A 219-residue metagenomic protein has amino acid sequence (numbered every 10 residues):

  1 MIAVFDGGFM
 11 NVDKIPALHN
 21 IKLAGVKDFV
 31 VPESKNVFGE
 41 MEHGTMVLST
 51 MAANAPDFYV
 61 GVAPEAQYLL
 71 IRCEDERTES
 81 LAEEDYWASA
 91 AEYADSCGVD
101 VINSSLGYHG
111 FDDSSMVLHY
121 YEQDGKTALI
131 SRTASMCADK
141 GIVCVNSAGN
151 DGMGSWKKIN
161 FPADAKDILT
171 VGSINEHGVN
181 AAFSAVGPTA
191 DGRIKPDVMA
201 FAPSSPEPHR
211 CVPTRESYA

Functional and structural regions predicted by a protein language model:
M1-K27, E33-E83, C97-D100, D113-S114 (+3 more regions): Subtilisin-like serine protease catalytic core
D6, A163-A219: Extracellular S/T/G-rich loop segment that most often corresponds to the catalytic His/Ser-adjacent loop
V12-D13, T78, F111, S155 (+2 more regions): Conserved protein kinase catalytic core
G25, H43, S155-K158, V179: Cysteine-rich, disulfide-stabilized extracellular repeat modules
K27, A66, R72, L106-G110 (+2 more regions): Short, small-residue-rich loop/turn micro-motifs
V37-E40, S80, Y120-T127, S173 (+1 more regions): Hydrophobic alpha-helical scaffolding
N54-D57, C73-D164, A190-R193, P213-Y218: Substrate-binding/access-modulating region of protease and related hydrolase catalytic domains
L69, N103, V143-V145, T170 (+2 more regions): Structural detector of well-ordered beta-strand residues that form the stable sheet scaffold of enzyme domains
